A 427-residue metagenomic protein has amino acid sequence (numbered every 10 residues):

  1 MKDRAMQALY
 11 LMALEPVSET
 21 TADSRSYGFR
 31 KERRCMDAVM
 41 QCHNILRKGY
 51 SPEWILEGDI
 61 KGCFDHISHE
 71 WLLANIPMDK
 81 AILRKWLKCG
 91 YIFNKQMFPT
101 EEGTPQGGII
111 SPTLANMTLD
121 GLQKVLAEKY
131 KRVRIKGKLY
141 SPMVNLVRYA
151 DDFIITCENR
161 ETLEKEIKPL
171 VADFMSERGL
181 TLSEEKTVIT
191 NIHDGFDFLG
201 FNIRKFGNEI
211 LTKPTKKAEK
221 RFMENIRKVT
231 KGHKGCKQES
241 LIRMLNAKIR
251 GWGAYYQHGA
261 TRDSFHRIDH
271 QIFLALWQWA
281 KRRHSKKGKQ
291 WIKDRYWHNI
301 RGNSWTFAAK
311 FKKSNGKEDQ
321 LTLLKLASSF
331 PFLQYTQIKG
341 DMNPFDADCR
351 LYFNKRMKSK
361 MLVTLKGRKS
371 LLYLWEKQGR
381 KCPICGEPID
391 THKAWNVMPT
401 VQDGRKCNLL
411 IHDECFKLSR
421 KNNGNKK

Functional and structural regions predicted by a protein language model:
M1-L9, E19-T21, C35, V39 (+1 more regions): Duplex nucleic acid-engaging cores and interfaces of nucleic-acid transaction enzymes
T21-R25, R30, D37-G195, R380 (+1 more regions): Conserved polymerase palm-domain catalytic core
K88, N94-M97, R178-W252: A conserved non-catalytic segment of reverse transcriptases and RNA-directed RNA polymerases corresponding to the late
V229-Q290: Right-hand nucleic-acid polymerase module
Q271-A275, A280-S370, K381: Extended C-terminal regions of large enzymes
K366-Y373, V397-D403: Short, intrinsically disordered, charge-biased short linear motifs at domain edges
L374-R380, R405-N408: Short metal-coordination and nucleic-acid-contact micro-motifs, chiefly zinc-binding Cys/His arrays
G386-G424: Histidine-centered nuclease catalytic patch
